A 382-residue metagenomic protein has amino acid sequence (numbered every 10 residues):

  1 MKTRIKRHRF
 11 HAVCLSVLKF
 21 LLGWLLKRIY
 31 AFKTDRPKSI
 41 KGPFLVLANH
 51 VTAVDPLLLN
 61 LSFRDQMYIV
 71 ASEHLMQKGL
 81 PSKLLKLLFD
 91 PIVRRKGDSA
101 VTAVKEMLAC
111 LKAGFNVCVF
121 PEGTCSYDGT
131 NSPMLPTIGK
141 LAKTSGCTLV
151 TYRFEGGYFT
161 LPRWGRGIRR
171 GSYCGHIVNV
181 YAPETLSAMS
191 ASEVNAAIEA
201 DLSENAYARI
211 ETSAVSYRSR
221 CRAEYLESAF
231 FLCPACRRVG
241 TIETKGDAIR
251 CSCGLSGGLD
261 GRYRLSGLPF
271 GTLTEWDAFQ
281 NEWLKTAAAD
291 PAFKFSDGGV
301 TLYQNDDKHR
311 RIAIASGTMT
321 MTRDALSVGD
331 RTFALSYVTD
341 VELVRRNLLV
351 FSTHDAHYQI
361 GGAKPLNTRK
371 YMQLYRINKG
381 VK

Functional and structural regions predicted by a protein language model:
K2, F10-L15, K19, W24-A196 (+5 more regions): Soluble catalytic domains of membrane acyltransferases
V46, R94, M319-L348: Phosphoinositide-dependent membrane-docking surfaces
Y181, S192-A229: A conserved mid-domain beta-alpha-beta active-site/ligand-binding segment of alpha/beta enzyme cores
R218-F270: Cys/His-rich short segments
A248-S252, L326-V328, L349-F351: Generic recognition of long tandem-repeat/solenoid scaffolds
S256-F333: Long, charge-rich boundary regions
Y337-K382: Acidic, Ser/Thr- and proline-rich intrinsically disordered linker/docking segments of eukaryotic scaffolds
